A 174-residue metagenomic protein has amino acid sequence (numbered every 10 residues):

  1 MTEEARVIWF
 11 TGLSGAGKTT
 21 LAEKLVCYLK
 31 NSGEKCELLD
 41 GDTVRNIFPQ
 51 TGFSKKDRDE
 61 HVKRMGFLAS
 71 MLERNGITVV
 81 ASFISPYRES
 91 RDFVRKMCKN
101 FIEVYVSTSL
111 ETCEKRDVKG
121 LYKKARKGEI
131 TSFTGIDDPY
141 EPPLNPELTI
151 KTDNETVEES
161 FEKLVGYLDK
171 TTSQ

Functional and structural regions predicted by a protein language model:
M1-V7: Extreme N-terminal, non-catalytic leader segments that precede Walker-type/kinase nucleotide-binding cores
F10: Hydrophobic anchor at the beta1->P-loop junction of P-loop NTPases
S14: The conserved Walker
K18: Conserved lysine of the Walker
E23-F67: Conserved substrate/cofactor phosphate-moiety recognition/catalytic segment in nucleotide-dependent phosphotransferases
L38, F101-E103, E147-T149: Conserved beta-strand scaffold positions in the cores of enzyme catalytic domains, especially in NTP/NDP-utilizing
I47, T51-G52, A69-R126, S132 (+1 more regions): ATP-dependent NMP and nucleoside kinases share a basic, alpha-helical "lid"
S107-L110, K115-K163, T171-Q174: Small-molecule kinase domains that catalyze NTP-dependent phosphoryl transfer to phosphate-bearing small molecules
